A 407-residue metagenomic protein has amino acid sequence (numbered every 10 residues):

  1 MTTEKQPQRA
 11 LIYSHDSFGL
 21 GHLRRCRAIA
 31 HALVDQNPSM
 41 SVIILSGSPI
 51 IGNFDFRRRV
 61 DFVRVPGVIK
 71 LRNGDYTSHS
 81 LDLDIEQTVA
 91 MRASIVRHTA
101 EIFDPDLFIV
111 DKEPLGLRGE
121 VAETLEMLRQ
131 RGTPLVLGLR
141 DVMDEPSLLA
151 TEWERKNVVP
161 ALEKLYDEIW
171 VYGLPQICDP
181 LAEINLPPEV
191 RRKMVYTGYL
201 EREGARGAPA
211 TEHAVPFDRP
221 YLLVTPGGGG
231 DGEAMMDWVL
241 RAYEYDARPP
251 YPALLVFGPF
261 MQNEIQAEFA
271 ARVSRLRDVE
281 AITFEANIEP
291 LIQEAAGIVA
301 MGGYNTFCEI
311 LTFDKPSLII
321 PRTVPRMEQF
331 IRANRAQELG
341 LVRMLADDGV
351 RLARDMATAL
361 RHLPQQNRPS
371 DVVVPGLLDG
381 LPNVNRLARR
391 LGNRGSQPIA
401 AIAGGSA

Functional and structural regions predicted by a protein language model:
T3, R354-A407: C-terminal amphipathic helix plus adjacent low-complexity, charged tail appended to glycosyltransferase catalytic
P7-R9, S14, A32-Q87, M91-A93: Conserved nucleotide-sugar phosphate-binding/catalytic loop shared by glycosyltransferases and other
S14-R27, I51, G232-E233: A short, glycine/small-residue-rich beta-strand->loop->alpha-helix junction that serves as a flexible
A30, R202-G297, G349: Donor-nucleotide binding loops and adjacent catalytic segments primarily of GT-B fold Leloir glycosyltransferases
V96-R118: Short N-terminal targeting/anchoring amphipathic segment
L139-A234, F260-N263: A nucleotide-sugar donor-handling region in carbohydrate enzymes
N287-I331: A donor-sugar binding/catalytic signature common to diverse glycosyltransferases and related nucleotide-sugar
V324-T358: Change "using UDP/GDP/dTDP sugars" to "using nucleotide sugars
